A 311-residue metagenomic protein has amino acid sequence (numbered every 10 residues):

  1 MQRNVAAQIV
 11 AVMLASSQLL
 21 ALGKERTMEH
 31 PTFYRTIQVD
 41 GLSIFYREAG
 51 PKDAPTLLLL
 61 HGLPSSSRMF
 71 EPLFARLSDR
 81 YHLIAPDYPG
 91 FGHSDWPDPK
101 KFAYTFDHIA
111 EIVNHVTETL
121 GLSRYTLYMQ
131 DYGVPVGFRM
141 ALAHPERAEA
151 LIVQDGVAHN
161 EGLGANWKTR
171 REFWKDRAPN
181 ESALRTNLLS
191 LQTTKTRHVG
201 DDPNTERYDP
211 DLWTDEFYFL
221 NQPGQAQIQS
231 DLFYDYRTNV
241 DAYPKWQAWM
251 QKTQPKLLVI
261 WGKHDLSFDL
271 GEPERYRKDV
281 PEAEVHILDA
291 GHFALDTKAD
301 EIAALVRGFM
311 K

Functional and structural regions predicted by a protein language model:
M1-I9: Bacterial N-terminal signal peptides that target proteins for export
Q8-Q18: Bacterial N-terminal signal peptides
R26-R35, V39-I44, A49-T56, I84 (+4 more regions): Flexible "cap/lid" subdomain of the alpha/beta-hydrolase fold that forms the substrate-access gate
L59-G62, A85: Structural cue for short, hydrophobic secondary-structure segments
G62-S65, D131: Active-site glycine-rich loops that stabilize anionic/oxyanionic intermediates across multiple enzyme folds
P64, P89-G92, A158, G291-A294: Alpha/beta-hydrolase active-site loop signature
P64-P72, L83: Serine-hydrolase catalytic-loop signature spanning alpha/beta hydrolases and amidase-signature enzymes
G291-A303: Catalytic histidine-centered segment of alpha/beta-hydrolase-like enzymes
